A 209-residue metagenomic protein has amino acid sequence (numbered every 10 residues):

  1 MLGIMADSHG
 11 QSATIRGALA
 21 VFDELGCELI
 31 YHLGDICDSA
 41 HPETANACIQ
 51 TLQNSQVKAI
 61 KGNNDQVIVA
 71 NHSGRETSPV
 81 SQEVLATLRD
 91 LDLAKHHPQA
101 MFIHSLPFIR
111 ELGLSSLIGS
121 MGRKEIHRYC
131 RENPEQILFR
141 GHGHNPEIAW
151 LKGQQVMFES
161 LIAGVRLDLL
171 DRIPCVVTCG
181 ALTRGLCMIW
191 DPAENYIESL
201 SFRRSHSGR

Functional and structural regions predicted by a protein language model:
M1-G3, K95-F102, L169-V176: Beta-strand-turn-beta hairpins that frame and shape the catalytic cleft of phosphate-ester-processing enzymes
I4-A6, I30-D35, K58-N63, F102-I103 (+2 more regions): Active-site neighborhood of phospho(di)ester-bond hydrolases with catalytic His/Asp-centered motifs
M5, G10-H96: Core catalytic region of metal-dependent phosphoesterases/phosphodiesterases, especially metallo-beta-lactamase-like
H9-T14, D38-P42, N64-A70, F108-R110 (+2 more regions): Active-site environment of divalent metal-dependent phosphoester hydrolases
L25-L29, V80-G153: His/acidic metal-ligating clusters that form di-metal
E43-T51, V80, L117-E125, M157-L161: Charged helix-capping and loop-helix junction motifs
F158-R209: Binuclear metal-dependent phosphoesterase catalytic core
